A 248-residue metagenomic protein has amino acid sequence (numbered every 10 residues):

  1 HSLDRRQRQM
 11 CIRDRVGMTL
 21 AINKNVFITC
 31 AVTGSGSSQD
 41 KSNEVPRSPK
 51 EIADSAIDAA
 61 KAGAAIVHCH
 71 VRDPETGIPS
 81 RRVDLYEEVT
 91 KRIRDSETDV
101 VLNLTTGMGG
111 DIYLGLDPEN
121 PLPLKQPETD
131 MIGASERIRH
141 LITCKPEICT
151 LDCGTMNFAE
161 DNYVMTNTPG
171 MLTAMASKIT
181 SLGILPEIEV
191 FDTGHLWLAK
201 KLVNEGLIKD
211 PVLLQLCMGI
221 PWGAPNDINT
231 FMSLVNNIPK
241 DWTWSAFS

Functional and structural regions predicted by a protein language model:
H1-D14: Single conserved hydrophobic/aromatic residue that forms the stacking wall/gate of nucleotide- or nucleobase-binding
T19-E44, G109, L114-P121, T150-F158: N-terminal small/glycine-rich loop or linker at the start of catalytic domains across soluble metabolic enzymes
A21, A60-K61, D95-E97, I138-E147 (+3 more regions): Acidic (Asp/Glu)-rich catalytic clusters
C30, P49-K50, D54, A64-T76 (+1 more regions): Histidine-centered catalytic micro-motifs
D40, I66-V89, E160, C217-M218 (+1 more regions): Glycine-rich, proline-tolerant flexible connector loops at the mouths of alpha/beta enzymes
I52, A59, H70, C149 (+1 more regions): Conserved, mostly hydrophobic/aromatic
I78-T106, A174-I179, S233-D241: Alpha-helix-loop-beta-strand connector modules within alpha/beta enzyme cores
I148-S248: Catalytic alpha/beta core domains of metabolic enzymes, predominantly
